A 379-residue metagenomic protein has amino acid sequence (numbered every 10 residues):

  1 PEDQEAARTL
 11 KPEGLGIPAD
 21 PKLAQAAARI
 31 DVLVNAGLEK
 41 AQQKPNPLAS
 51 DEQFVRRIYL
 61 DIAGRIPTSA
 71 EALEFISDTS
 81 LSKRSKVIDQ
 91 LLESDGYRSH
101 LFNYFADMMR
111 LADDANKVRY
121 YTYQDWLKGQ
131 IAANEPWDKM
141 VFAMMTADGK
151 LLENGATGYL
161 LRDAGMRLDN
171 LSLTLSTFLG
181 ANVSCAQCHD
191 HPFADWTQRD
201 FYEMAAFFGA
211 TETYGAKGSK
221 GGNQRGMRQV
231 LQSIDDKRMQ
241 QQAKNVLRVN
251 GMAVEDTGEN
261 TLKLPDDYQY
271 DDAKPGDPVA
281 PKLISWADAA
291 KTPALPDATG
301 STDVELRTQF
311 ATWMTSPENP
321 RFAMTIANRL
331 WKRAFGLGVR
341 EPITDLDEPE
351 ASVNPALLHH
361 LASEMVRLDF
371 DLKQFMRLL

Functional and structural regions predicted by a protein language model:
P1-V32: N-terminal pre-domain segments of enzymes
K22-R56, D61-I62, I66-G96, L101-Y104 (+1 more regions): Primarily short, surface-exposed interaction patches in extracytoplasmic proteins
